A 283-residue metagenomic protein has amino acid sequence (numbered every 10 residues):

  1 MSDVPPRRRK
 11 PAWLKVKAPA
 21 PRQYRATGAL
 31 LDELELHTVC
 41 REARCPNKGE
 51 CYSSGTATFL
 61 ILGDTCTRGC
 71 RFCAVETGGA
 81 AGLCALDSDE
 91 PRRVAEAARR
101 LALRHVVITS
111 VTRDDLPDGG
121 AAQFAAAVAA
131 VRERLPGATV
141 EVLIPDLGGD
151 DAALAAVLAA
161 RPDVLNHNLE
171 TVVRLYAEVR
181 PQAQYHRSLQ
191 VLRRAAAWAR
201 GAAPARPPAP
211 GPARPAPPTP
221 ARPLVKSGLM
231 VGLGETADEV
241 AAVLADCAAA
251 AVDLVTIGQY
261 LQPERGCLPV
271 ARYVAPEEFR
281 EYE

Functional and structural regions predicted by a protein language model:
M1-T58, R92-A102, A126-G137, A159-A160 (+2 more regions): Auxiliary Fe-S-binding modules of radical SAM enzymes
R7-L14, E50-E90: Canonical Radical SAM [4Fe-4S] cluster-binding loop centered on the CxxxCxxC motif and its immediate flanking residues
D64-T67, L103, E170-V172, Y260-Q262: Short connector loops/turns at beta-strand edges and beta->alpha or beta->beta junctions
C66, T112-D115, L147, G234 (+1 more regions): Short, glycine/serine-rich, charged loops/turns that create anion-binding and catalytic segments at active sites
T67, G149, L154, N166-V173 (+4 more regions): Low-complexity, compositionally biased segments
A74-R93, A98-A196, K226, M230 (+1 more regions): Core AdoMet radical
G201, A209, P215, T219: Short polybasic linear motifs
